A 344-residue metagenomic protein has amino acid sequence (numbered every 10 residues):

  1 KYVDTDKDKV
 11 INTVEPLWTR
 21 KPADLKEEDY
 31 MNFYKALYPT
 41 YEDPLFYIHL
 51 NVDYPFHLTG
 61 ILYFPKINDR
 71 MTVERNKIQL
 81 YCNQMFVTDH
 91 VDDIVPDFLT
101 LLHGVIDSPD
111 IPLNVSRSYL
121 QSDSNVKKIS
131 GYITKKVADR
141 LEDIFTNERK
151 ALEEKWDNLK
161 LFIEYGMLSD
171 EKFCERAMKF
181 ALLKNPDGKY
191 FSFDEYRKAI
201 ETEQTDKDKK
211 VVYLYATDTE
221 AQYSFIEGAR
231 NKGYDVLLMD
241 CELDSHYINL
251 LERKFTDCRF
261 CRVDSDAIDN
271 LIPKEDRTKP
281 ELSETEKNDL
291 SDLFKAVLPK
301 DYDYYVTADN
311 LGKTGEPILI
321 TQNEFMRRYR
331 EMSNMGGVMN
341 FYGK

Functional and structural regions predicted by a protein language model:
K1-K344: Conserved GHKL (Bergerat-fold) ATPase module
